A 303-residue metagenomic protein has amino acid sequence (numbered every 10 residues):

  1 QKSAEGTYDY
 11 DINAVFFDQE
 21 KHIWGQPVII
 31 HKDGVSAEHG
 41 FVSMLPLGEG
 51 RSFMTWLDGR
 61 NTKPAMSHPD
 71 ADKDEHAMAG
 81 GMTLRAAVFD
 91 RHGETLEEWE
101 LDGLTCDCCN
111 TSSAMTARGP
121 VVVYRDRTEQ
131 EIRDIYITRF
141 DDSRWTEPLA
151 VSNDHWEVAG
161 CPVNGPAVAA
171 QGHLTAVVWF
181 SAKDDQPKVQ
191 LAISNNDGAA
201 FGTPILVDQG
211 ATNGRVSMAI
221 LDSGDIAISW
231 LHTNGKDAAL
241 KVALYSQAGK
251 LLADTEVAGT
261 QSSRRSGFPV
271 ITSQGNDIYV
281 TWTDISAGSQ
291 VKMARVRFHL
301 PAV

Functional and structural regions predicted by a protein language model:
Q1-V303: Extracellular, repeat-based ectodomains that mediate carbohydrate processing or recognition
